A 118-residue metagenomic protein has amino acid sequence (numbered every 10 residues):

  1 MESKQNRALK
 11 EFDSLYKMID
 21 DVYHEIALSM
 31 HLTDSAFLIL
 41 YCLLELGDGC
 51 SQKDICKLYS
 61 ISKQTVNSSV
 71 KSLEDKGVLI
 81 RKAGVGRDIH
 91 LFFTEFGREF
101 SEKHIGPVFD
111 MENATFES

Functional and structural regions predicted by a protein language model:
M1-M30, V78, F93, E99: N-terminal leader segment of winged-helix/HTH proteins
M1-S3, T33-D34, D75, F116: Short N-terminal helix-initiation segments at or just after the protein's N-terminus
S3, D21-Y23, Y41, G84 (+1 more regions): Residue-level signal for the start and early helices of compact helical domains
S3, K10, D34, C50-K53 (+5 more regions): Residues at secondary-structure transition points
D21-T65: N-terminal helix-turn-helix DNA-binding core of bacterial DNA-binding proteins
K71-S118: Charged, amphipathic alpha-helical coiled-coil/dimerization segments
